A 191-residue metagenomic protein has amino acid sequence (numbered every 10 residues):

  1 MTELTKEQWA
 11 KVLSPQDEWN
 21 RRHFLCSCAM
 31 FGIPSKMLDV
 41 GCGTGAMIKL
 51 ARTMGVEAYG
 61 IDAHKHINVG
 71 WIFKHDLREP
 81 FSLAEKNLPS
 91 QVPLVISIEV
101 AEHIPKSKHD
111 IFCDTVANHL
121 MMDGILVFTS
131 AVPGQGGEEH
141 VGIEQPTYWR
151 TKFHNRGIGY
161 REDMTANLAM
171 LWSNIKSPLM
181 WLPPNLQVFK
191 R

Functional and structural regions predicted by a protein language model:
M1-S90, L94-I98, S107-H119, V132 (+4 more regions): Conserved N-terminal segment of class I S-adenosyl-L-methionine
H103-I104: A short His-aromatic
D123-A131: Conserved beta-strand signature within the Rossmann-like core of class I S-adenosyl-L-methionine
